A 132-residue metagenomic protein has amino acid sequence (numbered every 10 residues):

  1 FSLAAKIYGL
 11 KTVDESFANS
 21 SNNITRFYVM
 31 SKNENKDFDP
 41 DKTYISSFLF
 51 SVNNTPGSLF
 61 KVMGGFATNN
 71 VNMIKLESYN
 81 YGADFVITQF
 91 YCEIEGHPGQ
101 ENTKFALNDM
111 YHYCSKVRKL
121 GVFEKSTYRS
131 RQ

Functional and structural regions predicted by a protein language model:
F1-Q132: Domain-level signature for soluble enzymes in the chorismate/prephenate branch of the shikimate pathway
